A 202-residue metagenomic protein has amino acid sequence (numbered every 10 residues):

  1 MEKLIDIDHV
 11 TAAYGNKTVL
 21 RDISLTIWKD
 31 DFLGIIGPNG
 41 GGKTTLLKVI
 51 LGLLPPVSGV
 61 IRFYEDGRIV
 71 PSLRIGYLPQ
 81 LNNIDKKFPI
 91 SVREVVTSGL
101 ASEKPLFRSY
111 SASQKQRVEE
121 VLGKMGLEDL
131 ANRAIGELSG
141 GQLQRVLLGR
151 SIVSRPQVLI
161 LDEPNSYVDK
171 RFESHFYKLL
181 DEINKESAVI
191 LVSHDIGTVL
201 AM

Functional and structural regions predicted by a protein language model:
L51: Helix-to-loop junction immediately C-terminal to a conserved catalytic motif
G59-I75: Conserved ABC transporter NBD signature motif
T97, A112-L130: Conserved ABC ATPase "signature" region
A134-L138, Q142: Conserved ABC ATPase signature
R155: Conserved catalytic motifs of ABC-family nucleotide-binding domains
L159-E163: Catalytic Walker B motif of ABC-type/P-loop ATPase nucleotide-binding domains
